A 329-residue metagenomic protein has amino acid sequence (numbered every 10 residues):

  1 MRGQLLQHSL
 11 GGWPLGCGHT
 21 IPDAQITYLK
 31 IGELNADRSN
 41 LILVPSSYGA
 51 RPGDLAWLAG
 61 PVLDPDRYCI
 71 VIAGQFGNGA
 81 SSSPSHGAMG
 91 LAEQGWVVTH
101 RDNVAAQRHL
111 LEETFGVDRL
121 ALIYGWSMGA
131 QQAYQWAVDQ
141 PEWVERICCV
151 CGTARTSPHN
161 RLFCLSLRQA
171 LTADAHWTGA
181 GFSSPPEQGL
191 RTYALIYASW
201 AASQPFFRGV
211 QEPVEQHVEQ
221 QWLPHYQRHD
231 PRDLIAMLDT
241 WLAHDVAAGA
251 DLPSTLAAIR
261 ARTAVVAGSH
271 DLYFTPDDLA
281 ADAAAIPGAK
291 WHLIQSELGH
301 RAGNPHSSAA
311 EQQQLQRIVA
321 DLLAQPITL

Functional and structural regions predicted by a protein language model:
M1-V44, L329: Catalytic-loop region of hydrolases
T27-A88: N-terminal cap/lid subdomain of alpha/beta-hydrolase-fold enzymes
G90, R101-A121: Conserved acidic catalytic loop of the alpha/beta-hydrolase fold
D118-R161: Conserved hydrolase catalytic core segment
W143-E145, C149-P224: Alpha/beta-hydrolase-fold enzymes
I259, V265-A267: Short beta-strand/loop motif that positions the catalytic acidic residue of the alpha/beta-hydrolase fold
L272-D278: Conserved alpha/beta-hydrolase "acid-adjacent" motif
A280, G288-L329: Catalytic active-site module of serine/aspartate enzymes centered on a nucleophile-bearing elbow/loop
